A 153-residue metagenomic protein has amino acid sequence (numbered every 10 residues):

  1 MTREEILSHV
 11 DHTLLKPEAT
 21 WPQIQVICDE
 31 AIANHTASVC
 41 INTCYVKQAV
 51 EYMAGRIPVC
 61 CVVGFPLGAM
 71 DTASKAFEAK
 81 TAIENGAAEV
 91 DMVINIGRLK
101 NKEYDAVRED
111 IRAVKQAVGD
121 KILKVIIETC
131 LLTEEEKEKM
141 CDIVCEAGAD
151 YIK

Functional and structural regions predicted by a protein language model:
M1-N34, S38, C44-K153: Alpha/beta enzyme core
